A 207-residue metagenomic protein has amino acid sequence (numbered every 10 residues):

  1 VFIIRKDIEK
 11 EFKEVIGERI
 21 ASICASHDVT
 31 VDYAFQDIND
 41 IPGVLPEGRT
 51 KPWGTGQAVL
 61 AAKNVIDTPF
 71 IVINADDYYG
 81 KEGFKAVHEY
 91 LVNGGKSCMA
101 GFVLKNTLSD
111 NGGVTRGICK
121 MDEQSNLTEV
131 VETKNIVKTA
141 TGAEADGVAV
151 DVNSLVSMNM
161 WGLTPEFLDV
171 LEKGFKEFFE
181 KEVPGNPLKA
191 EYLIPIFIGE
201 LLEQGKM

Functional and structural regions predicted by a protein language model:
V1-V72, Y79, F84: Conserved N-terminal catalytic core of the sugar/cofactor nucleotidyltransferase
C24, V29, E166-K181: Active-site nucleophile-His-acid catalytic modules used for acyl/amide transfer and hydrolysis across diverse enzymes
V31-Y33, S97-M99, M207: Conserved beta-strand scaffold positions in the cores of enzyme catalytic domains, especially in NTP/NDP-utilizing
D40-V44, T139-T141, V170-E172: Short acidic/His/Gly/Ser-rich catalytic and metal-binding motifs that mark active-site loops of diverse hydrolases
I73-D76, F102: Active-site flanking residues adjacent to catalytic metal/cofactor-binding acidic residues
G80-W161, P165: Conserved core of the sugar-phosphate nucleotidyltransferase
E172, K176-K206: A C-terminal functional module that forms or caps the active site or interfaces directly with catalytic machinery
